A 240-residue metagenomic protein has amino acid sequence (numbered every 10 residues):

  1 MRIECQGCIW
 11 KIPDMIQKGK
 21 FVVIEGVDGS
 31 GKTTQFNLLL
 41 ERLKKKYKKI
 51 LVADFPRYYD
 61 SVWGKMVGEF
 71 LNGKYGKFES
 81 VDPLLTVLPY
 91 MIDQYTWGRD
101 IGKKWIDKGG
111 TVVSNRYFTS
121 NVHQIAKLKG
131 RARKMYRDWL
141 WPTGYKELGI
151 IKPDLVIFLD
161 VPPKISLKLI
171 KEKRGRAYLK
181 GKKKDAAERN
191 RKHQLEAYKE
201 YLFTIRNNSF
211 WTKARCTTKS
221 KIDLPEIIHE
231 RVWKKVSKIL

Functional and structural regions predicted by a protein language model:
W10-P13, L40, K164-L240: NTP-dependent small-molecule kinase module
I24: Hydrophobic anchor at the beta1->P-loop junction of P-loop NTPases
V27: P-loop (Walker A) phosphate-binding loop of NTP-binding proteins
S30: ATP-binding Walker
T33: Walker A/P-loop
K48-P142, K146-L148: ATP-dependent small-molecule kinase phosphotransfer cores that center on conserved nucleotide phosphate-binding segments
T119-K199: A glycine- and Lys/Arg-enriched "phosphate-lid" helix/loop adjacent to the NTP-binding pocket of small-molecule kinases
